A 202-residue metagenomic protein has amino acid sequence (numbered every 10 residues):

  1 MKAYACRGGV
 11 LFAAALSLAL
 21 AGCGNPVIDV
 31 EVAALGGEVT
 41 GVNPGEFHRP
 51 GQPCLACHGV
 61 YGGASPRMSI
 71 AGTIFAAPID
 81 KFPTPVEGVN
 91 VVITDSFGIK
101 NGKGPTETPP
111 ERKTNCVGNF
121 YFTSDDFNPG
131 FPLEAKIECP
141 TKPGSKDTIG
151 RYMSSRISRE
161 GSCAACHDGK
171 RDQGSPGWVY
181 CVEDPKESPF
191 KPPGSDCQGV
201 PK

Functional and structural regions predicted by a protein language model:
M1-C23: Sec-dependent bacterial lipoprotein signal peptides
A21-G88, S96-K202: Sequence context surrounding c-type heme c attachment/ligation sites in exported
V91: Cysteine-centered metal-binding/redox modules
